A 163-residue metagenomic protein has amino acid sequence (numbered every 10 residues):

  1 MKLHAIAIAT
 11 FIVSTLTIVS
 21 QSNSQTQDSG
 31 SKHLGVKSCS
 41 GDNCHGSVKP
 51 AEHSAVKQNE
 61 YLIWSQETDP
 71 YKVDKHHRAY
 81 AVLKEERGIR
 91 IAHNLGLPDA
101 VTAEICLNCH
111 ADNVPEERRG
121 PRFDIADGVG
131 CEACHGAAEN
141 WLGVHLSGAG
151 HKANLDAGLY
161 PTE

Functional and structural regions predicted by a protein language model:
M1-A5: Positively charged n-region of N-terminal signal peptides that target proteins for export
A7-T17: Bacterial N-terminal signal peptides
S20-D42, G46-G128, A138-E163: Sequence context of c-type cytochrome heme-c attachment sites
E132-A133: Elongated alpha-helical scaffolds
